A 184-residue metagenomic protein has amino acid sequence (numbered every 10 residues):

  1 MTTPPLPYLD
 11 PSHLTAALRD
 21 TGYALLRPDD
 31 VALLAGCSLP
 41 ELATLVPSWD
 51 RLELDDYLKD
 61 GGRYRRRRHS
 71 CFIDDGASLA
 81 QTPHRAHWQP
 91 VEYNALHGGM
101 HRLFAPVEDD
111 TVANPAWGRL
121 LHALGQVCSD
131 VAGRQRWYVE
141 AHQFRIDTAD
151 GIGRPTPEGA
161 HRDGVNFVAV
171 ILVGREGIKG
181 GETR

Functional and structural regions predicted by a protein language model:
M1-A141, T148-I152, P157, R184: Fe(II)/2-oxoglutarate oxygenase catalytic core
F144-A149, G174-E176: Short acidic/polar capping segments at secondary-structure boundaries
R162-I178: Short, conserved beta-strand element in jelly-roll/cupin
I178-R184: Short conserved catalytic/interaction loops centered on acidic-Pro-aromatic/His motifs
